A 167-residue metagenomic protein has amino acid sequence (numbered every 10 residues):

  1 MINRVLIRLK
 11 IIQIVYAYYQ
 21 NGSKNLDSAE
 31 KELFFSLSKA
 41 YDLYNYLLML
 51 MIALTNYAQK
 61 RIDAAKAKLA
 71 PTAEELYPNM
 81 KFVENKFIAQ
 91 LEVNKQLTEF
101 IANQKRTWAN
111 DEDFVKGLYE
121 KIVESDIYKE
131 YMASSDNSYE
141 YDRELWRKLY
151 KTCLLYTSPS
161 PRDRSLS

Functional and structural regions predicted by a protein language model:
I2-K148: N-terminal, charged low-complexity regulatory/assembly segments
L9, D163-S165: Hydrophobic alpha-helical segments, especially transmembrane helices and their immediate juxtamembrane helical caps
K148-L155, S167: A small/polar active-site loop signature that marks catalytic segments
Y156-D163: Conserved small/polar residues in nucleotide/adenosyl-binding loops
